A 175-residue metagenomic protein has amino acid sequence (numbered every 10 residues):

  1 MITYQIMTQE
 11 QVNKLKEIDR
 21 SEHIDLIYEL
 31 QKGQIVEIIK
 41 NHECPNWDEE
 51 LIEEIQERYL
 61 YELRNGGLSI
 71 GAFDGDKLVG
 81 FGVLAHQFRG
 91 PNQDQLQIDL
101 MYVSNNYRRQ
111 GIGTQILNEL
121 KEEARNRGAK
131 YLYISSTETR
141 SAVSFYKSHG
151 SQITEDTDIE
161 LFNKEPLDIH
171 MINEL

Functional and structural regions predicted by a protein language model:
Q9-E10, E17-D94, D99, S104-N105 (+1 more regions): Acetyl-CoA-dependent GNAT
L78, Q152-I153: Residue-level detector of beta-propeller blades
L100-V103, R109-E122, K147-S148: Conserved acetyl-CoA-binding loop-helix of GNAT-fold acetyltransferases
A124-T137: Conserved GNAT acetyl-CoA-binding A-motif
R127, S148-H149: Structural motif
S135-T139, H149, D156-L175: C-terminal "cap" of GNAT-fold acetyltransferases
A142: Helix-turn-helix
